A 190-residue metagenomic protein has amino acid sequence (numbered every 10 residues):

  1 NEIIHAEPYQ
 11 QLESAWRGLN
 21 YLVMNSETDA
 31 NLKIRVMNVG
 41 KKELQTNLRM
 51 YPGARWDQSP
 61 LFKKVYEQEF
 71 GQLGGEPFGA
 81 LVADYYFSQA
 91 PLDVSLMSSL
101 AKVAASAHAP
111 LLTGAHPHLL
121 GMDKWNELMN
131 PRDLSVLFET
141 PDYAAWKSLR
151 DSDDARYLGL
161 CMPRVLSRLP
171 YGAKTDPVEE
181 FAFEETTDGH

Functional and structural regions predicted by a protein language model:
N1-R49: N-terminal-proximal low-complexity accessory segments that begin disordered and transition into the first
E7-Q10, W56-D57, S95: Alpha-helix boundary/N-cap detector
E13-A15, Q58-F62, P91: A short linear-motif detector with a strong N-terminal bias
E27, V39, K64-H190: A glycine- and small-residue-enriched flexible loop/hinge signal that marks low-structured segments
I34-G71: A short, well-structured beta->alpha microelement
